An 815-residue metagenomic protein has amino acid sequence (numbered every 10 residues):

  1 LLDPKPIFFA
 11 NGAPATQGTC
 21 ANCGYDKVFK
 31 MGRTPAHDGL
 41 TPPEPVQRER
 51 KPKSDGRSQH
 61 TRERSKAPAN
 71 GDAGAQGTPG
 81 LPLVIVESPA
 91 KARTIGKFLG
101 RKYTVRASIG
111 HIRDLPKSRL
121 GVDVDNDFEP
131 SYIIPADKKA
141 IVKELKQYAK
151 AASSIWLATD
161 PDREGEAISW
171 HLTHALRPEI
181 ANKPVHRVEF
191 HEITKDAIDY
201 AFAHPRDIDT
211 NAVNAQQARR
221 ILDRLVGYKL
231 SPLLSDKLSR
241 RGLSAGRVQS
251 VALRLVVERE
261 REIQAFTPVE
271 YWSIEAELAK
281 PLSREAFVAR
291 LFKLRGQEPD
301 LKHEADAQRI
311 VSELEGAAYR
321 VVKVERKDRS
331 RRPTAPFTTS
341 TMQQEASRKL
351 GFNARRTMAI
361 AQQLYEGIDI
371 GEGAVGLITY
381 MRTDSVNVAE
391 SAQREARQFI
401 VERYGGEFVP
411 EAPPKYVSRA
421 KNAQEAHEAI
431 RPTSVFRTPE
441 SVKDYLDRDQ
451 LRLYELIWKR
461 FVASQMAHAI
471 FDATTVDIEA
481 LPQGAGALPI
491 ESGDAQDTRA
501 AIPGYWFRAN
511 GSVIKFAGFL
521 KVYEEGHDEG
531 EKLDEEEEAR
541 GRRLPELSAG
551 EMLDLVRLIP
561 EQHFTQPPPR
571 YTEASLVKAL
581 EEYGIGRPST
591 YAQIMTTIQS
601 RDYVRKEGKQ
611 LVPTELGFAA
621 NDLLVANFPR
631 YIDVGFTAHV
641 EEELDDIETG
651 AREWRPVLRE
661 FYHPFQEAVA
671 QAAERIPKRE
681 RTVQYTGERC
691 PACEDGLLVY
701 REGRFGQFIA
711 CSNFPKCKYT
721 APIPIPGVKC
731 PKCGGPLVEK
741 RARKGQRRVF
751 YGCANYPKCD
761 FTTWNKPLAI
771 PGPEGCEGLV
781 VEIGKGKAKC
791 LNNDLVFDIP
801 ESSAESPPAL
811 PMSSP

Functional and structural regions predicted by a protein language model:
F9-P14, Y25-D26, K30-L83, R93-G96 (+10 more regions): Basic, low-complexity terminal or inter-domain segments flanking catalytic cores
R50-R220, L301-K302, Q308, A412 (+1 more regions): Intrinsically disordered, low-complexity regulatory segments
G80-L81, D160-D162, S239-S244, R326-A335 (+3 more regions): Conserved short loop/turn motifs at secondary-structure junctions
P89-A92, I109-D114, P161-G165, H191-D196 (+8 more regions): Conserved nucleotide-binding/hydrolysis micro-motifs of P-loop NTPases
K97, E144-D328, Q362, P432-A485 (+3 more regions): Phosphate-backbone binding and catalysis cores of DNA-processing enzymes
R219-L230, V248, A276-K280, R329-T341 (+5 more regions): Core structural elements
A245, I274, L278-L282, T341 (+6 more regions): Conserved catalytic breakage-reunion loop centered on the nucleophilic residue
V321-V324, R332-A346, E372-Y380, P567-A579: Short acidic, hydrophobic short linear motifs in intrinsically disordered regions
